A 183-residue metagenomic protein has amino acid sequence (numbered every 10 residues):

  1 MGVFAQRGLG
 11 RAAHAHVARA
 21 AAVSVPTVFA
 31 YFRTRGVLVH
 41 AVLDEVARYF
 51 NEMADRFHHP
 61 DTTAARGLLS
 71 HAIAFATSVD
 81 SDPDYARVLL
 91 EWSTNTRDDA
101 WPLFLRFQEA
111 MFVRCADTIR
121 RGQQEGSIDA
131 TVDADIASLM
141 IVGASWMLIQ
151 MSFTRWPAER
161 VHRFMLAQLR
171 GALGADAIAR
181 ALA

Functional and structural regions predicted by a protein language model:
V3-V37, A41: Helix-turn-helix
R35, V42, V46, F50 (+5 more regions): Hydrophobic/aromatic residues within well-ordered alpha-helical segments
V39, D80-D99, Q150: Amphipathic alpha-helical segments used for helix-helix packing
A41, D55-Y85, A137-I141: Hydrophobic alpha-helical connector segments
R48-N51, V88, D98-E125, D135-L139: Amphipathic alpha-helical packing segments from all-alpha helical-bundle domains
A74-T77, S81, V113, D117-E125 (+1 more regions): C-terminal peripheral helix-coil segments that are non-catalytic and often amphipathic
R87-L90, S127, T131, R180-L182: Short, hydrophobic secondary-structure boundary micro-motifs
D129-M151, V161-A172: Hydrophobic alpha-helical segments that form the core of small-molecule binding pockets and/or dimer interfaces
